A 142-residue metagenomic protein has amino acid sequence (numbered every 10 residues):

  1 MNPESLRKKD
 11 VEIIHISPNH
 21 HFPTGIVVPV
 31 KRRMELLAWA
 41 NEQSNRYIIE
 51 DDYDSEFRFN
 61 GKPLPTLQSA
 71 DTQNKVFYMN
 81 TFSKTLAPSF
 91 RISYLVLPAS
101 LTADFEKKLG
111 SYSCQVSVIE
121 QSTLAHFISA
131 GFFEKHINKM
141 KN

Functional and structural regions predicted by a protein language model:
N2-D10, H21, I26-N45, D54-T85: Active-site pre-lysine segment of PLP-dependent enzymes
S17-P18, L97: Glycine-rich, N-terminal phosphate-binding loop of Rossmann-like dinucleotide-binding domains
T72-K141: Conserved core segment of the aminotransferase class I/II
